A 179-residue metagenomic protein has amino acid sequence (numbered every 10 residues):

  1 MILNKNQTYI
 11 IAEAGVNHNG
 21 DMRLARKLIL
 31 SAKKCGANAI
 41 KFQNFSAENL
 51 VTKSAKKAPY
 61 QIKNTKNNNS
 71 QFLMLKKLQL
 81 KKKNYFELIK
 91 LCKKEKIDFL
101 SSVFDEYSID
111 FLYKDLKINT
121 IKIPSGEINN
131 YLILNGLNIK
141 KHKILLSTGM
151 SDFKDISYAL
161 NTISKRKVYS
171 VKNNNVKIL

Functional and structural regions predicted by a protein language model:
M1-I11: N-terminal amphipathic alpha-helix/helix-capping segment at the start of soluble metabolic enzymes
I10-A14, I40-F42, F99-S102, N119-I123 (+2 more regions): Hydrophobic faces of well-ordered beta-strands that scaffold small-molecule active sites in alpha/beta enzyme cores
E13, A32, L112, S147: Conserved, mostly hydrophobic/aromatic
D21-M22, T52-K53, K82-Y85, S108-I109 (+1 more regions): Active-site-adjacent beta->alpha loops and helix N-cap segments on the catalytic face of soluble alpha/beta enzymes
K27-S46, D115-K117: Catalytic domains of carbohydrate-active enzymes, especially glycoside hydrolases
N38-Q79: Glycine-rich, proline-tolerant flexible connector loops at the mouths of alpha/beta enzymes
I62-Y131: Active-site beta->alpha loop and helix N-cap motifs at the rims of alpha/beta catalytic domains
F111, K165-L179: Active-site/ligand-binding-proximal alpha/beta "capping" segment
